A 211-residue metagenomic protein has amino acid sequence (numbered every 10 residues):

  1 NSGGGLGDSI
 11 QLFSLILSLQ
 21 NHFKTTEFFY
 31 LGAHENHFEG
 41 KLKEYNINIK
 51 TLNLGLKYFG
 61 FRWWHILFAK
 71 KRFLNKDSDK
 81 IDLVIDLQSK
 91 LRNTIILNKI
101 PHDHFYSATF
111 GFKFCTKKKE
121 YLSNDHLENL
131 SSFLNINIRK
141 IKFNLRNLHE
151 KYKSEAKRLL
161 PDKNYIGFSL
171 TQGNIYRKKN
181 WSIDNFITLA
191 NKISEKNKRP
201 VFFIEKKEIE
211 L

Functional and structural regions predicted by a protein language model:
N1-L211: Catalytic machinery of carbohydrate-active enzymes, primarily nucleotide-sugar-dependent glycosyltransferases
